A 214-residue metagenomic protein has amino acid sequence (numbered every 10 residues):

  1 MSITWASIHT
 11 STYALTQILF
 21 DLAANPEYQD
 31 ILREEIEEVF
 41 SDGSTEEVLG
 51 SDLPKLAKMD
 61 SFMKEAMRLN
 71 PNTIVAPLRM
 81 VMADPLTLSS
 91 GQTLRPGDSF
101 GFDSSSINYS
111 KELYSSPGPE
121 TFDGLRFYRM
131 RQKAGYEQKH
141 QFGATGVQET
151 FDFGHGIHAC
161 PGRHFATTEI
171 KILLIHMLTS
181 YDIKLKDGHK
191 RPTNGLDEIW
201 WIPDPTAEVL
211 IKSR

Functional and structural regions predicted by a protein language model:
M1-E35, A66, G101, G162 (+1 more regions): Central I-helix of cytochrome P450 enzymes
Y28, T145-G146, H155-I157, R163-E198: Cytochrome P450 heme-binding "Cys pocket" and the immediately downstream C-terminal segment
E35-V39, M80-D84, S115-M130, K171 (+2 more regions): Active/binding-pocket-proximal capping segment
I36, L78-M80, D103-S106, R126 (+2 more regions): Active-site proximal loops enriched in glycine and acidic residues that flank catalytic Cys/His/Asp and coordinate
G43-P96, F100-K111: Conserved cytochrome P450 K-helix E-x-x-R motif and the immediately C-terminal K′/meander segment
Q92, I199-R214: C-terminal helix/juxtamembrane-tail motif
F102-Q141: Conserved cytochrome P450 K-helix/beta-meander segment immediately N-terminal to the heme-binding cysteine loop
Q138-F151: Active-site-adjacent bridging/hinge elements
